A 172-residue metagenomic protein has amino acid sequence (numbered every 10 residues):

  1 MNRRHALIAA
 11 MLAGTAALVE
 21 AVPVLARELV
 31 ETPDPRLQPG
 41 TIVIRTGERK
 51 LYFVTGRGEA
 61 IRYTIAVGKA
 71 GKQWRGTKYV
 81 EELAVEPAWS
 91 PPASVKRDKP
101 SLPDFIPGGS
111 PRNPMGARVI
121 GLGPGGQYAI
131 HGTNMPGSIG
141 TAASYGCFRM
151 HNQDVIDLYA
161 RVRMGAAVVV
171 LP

Functional and structural regions predicted by a protein language model:
M1-L12: N-terminal secretory signal peptides and thylakoid transit peptides that target proteins across membranes
L12-A13, R161: Residues within well-ordered alpha-helical secondary structure of globular protein domains
L25-Q73, A84: N-terminal secretory signal peptides
E28, L37, R57, K69-G76 (+1 more regions): Exported/periplasmic cell-wall-interacting domains
